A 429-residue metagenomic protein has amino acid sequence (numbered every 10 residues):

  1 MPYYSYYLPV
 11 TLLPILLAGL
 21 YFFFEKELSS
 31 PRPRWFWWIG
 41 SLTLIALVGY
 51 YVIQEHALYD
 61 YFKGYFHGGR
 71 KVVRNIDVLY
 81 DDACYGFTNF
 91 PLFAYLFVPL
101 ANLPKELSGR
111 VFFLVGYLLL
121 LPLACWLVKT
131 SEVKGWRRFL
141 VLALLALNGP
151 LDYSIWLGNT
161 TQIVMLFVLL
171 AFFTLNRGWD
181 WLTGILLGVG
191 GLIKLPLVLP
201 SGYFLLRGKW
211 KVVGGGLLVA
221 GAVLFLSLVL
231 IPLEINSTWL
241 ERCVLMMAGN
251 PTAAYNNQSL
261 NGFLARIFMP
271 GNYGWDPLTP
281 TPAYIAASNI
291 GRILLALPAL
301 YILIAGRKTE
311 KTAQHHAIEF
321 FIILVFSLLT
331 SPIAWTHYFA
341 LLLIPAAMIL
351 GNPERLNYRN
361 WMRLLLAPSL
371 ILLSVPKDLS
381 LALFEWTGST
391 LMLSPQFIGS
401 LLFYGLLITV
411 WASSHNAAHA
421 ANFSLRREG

Functional and structural regions predicted by a protein language model:
M1-L182, W210-T336, A418-G429: Primarily membrane-embedded glycan-assembly and transfer machineries that use lipid-linked glycans
P2-Y4, M348-G429: Aromatic-enriched
Y7, T336-L350: Hydrophobic/aromatic-rich transmembrane helices and adjacent perimembrane loops
I163, L195-V198, T336-A340: Transmembrane helix boundary and interhelical junction motifs in multipass membrane proteins
A171, T183, G190, S201 (+2 more regions): Small-residue hotspots
T174, S201-G208, I349-N352: Solvent-exposed, amphipathic alpha-helical segments
W181-F204, I323-T330: Membrane-interface alpha helices of multi-pass inner-membrane proteins
P332, T336-A340, L370-I371: Alpha-helical transmembrane segments and their cytosolic interface
